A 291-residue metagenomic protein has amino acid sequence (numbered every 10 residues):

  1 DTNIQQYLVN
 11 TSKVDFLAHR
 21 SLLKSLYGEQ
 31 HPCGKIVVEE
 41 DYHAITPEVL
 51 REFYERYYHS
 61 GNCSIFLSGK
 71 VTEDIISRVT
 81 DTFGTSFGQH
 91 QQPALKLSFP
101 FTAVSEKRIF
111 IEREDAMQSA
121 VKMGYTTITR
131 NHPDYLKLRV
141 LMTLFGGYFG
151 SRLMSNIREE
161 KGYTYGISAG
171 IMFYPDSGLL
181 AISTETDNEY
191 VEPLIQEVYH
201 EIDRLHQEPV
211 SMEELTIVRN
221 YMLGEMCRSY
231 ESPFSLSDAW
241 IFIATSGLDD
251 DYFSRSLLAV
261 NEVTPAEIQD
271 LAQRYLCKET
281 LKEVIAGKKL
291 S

Functional and structural regions predicted by a protein language model:
D1-P93, I128-T129, E159-S291: Charge-rich, well-structured scaffold segments of protease-associated domains
H19, K137-L138, L153, D238: Hydrophobic alpha-helical context, especially transmembrane and signal-peptide helices
Q91-S151: His/Glu-based metal-binding/catalytic segments typifying zinc-dependent metallopeptidases
F101-A103, N156, I182: Catalytic cores of enzymes that engage adenine nucleotides and/or redox cofactors via long glycine-rich, Lys/Arg/His
S151-R152, E192: Residue-level marker for well-ordered alpha-helical positions
R152-S155, E160: Short amphipathic alpha-helix segments
